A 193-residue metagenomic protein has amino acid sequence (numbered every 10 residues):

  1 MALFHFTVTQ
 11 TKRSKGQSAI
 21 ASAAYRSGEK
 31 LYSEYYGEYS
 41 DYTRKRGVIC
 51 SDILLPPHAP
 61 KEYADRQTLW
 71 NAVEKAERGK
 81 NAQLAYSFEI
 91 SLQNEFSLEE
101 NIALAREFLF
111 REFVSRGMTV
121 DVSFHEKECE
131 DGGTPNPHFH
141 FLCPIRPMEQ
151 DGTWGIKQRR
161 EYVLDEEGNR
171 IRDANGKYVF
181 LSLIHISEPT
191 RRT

Functional and structural regions predicted by a protein language model:
M1-R192: N-terminal nicking endonuclease/strand-transfer module with a His-rich metal-binding environment and a catalytic Tyr
